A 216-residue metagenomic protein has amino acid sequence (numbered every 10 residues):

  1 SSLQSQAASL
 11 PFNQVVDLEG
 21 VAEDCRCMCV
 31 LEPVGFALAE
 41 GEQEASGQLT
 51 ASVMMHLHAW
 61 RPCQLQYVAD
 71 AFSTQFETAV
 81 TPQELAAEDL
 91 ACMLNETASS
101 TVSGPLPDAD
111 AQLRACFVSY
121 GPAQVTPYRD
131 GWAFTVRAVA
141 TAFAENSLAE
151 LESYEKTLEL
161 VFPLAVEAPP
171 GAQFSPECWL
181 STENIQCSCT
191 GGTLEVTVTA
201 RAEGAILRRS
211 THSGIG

Functional and structural regions predicted by a protein language model:
S1-G216: Viral structural modules
